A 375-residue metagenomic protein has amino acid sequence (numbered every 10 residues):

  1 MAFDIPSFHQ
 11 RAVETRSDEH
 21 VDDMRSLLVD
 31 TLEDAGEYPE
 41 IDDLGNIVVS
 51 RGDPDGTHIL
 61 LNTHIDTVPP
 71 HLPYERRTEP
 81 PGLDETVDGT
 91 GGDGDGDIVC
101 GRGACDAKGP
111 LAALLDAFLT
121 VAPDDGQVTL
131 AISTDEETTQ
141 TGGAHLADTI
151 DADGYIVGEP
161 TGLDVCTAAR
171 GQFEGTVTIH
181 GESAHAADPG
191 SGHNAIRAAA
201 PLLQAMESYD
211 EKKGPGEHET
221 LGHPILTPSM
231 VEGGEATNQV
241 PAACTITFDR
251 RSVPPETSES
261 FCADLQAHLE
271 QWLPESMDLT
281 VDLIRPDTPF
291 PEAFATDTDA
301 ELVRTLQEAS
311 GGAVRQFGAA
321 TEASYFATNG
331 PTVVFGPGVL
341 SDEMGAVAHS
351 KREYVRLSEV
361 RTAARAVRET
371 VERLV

Functional and structural regions predicted by a protein language model:
M1-A104, T134, T321, M344: Acidic/His- and Gly-rich active-site-bordering loop/insert found across diverse amide/peptide-bond hydrolases
L32, V49, L61-H64, L114 (+4 more regions): Buried hydrophobic positions in well-ordered alpha/beta secondary-structure cores of metabolic enzymes
E40, D135, T176, G181-V375: Metal-dependent amide/peptide-bond hydrolase catalytic core, centered on the "pita-bread" metallohydrolase fold
H58-L60, V99, D153-V157, T176 (+1 more regions): Short glycine-aspartate micro-motif
H71-L72, L163-T167, G233-N238: Short beta-strand/turn micro-motifs at beta-sheet edges
L83-D97, A117-A131, M206-P215, L374: Phosphate-handling active-site elements
G103, G109-A113, F118-E207, Y354-S358 (+1 more regions): Fold-level recognition of mixed alpha/beta catalytic cores in primary-metabolism enzymes, strongest
